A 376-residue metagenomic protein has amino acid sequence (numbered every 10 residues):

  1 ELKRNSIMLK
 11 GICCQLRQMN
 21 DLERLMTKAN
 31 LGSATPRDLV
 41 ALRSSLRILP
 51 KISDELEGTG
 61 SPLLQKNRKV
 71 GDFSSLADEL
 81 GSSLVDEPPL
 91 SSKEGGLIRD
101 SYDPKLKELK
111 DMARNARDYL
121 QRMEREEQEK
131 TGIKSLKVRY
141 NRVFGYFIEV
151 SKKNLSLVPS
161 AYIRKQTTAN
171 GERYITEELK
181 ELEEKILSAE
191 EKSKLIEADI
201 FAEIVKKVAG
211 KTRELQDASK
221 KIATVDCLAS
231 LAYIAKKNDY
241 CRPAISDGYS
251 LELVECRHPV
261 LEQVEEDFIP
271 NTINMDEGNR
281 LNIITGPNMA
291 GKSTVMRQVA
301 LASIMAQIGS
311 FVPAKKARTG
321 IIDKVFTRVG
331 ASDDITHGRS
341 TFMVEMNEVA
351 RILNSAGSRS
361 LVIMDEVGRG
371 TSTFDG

Functional and structural regions predicted by a protein language model:
N5-S6, Y233: Short intracellular "coupling" helices and adjacent cytoplasmic loop segments at the cytosolic face of multi-pass
S6-E87, E127-T212, Q216: A conserved P-loop NTPase coupling/switch region
S92-K105, R164-Y174, A202-K211, T285-G286 (+1 more regions): Short hinge/gating elements
S101-E126: A short, contiguous, amphipathic alpha-helix enriched in charged residues
D118-V138, D239-C241, C256-H258, E266-F268: Flexible, glycine/threonine-enriched loop-and-boundary segments that flank and lead into catalytic domains of large
S151-E184, T224, L228-G376: ATPase nucleotide-binding head domains, primarily ABC-like/P-loop NTPase cores
R213-C227: Cytosolic ends of transmembrane helices, especially the final helix of ABC transmembrane type-1 domains
